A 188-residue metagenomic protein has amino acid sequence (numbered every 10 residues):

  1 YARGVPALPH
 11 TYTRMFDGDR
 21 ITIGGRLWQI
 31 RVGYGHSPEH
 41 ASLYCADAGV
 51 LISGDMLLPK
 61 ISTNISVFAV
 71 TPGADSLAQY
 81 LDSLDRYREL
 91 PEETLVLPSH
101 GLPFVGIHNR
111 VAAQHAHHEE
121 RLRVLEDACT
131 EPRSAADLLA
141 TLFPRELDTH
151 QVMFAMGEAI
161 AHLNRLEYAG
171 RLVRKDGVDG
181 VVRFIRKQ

Functional and structural regions predicted by a protein language model:
Y1-T13, L27-L122: Metallo-beta-lactamase
D19-I23: Short acidic-hydrophobic surface loop/beta-edge motif
R123-Q188: C-terminal regulatory/interaction regions
